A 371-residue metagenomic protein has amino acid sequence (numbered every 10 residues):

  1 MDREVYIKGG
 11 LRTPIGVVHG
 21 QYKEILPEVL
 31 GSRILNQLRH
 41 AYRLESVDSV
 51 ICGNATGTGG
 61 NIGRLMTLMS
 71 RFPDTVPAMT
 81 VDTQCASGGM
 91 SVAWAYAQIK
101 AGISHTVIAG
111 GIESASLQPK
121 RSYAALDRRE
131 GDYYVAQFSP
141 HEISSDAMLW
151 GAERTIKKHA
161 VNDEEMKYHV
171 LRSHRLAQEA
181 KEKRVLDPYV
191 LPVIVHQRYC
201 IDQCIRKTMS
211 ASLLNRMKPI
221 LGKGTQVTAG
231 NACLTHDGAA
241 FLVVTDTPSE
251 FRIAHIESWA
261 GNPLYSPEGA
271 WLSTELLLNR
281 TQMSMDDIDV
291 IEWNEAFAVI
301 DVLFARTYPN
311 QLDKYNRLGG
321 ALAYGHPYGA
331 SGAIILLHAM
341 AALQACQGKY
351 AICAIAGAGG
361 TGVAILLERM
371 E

Functional and structural regions predicted by a protein language model:
M1-I25, K157, S212-E268, L272-E275 (+5 more regions): Condensing-enzyme catalytic core mediating Claisen C-C bond formation in acyl metabolism
R12, E24-R33, E165-S249, D313-K314: N-terminal extracellular/periplasmic Venus flytrap/periplasmic-binding protein-like
K23-A86, M90-A93, Q98-I99, S104-R128 (+2 more regions): Conserved beta-ketoacyl condensing-enzyme motif
P27-Y42, I62-M66, S91-W94, M148-T155 (+5 more regions): Short, well-ordered amphipathic alpha-helical segments that serve as non-catalytic structural scaffolds within diverse
N54-H105, I143-A147, T208-L234, T307-A339 (+1 more regions): Conserved catalytic cysteine-centered active-site region of acyl-thioester-dependent Claisen-condensing enzymes
T83-E113, I156-L186, L242-T247, R306 (+2 more regions): Active-site-proximal alpha-helical scaffold in enzymes
E153, A254-A323: Active-site pocket-lining segment
